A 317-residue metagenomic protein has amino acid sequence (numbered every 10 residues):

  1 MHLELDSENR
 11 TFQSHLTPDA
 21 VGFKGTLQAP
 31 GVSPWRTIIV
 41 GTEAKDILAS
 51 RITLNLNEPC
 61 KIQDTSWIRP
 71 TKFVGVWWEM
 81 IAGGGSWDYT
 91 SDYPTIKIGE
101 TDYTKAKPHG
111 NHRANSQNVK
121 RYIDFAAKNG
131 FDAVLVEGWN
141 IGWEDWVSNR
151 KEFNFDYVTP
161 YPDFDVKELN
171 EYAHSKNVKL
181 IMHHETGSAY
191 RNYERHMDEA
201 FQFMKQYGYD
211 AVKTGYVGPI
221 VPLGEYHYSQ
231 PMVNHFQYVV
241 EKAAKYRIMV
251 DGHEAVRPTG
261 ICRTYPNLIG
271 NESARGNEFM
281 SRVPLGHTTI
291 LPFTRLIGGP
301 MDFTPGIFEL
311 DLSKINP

Functional and structural regions predicted by a protein language model:
M1-Q63: N-terminal accessory beta-strand-rich subdomains and adjacent acidic, glycine-rich linkers that precede catalytic cores
P30-S33, I39, L56-G84, D92-D102: Feature activates predominantly on carbohydrate-active enzymes
A44-C60, S116, K120-L135: Carboxylate/His-rich catalytic cores and anion/metal-binding grooves
I47-R51, G83-D88, C262-R263, K314-I315: Short conserved micro-motifs at the rims of enzyme active sites and ligand-binding pockets
W77-N118, H183-H196: Active-site mouth loops of central-metabolism enzymes
A82-G84, G110-H112, I123, N129 (+3 more regions): Beta-propeller domains
A114, N118-A127, V166-H174, V178: Terminal accessory/anchoring regions of large secretory-pathway or extracellular enzymes
E137-P317: Aromatic- and carboxylate-enriched substrate-binding clefts and catalytic-loop regions of carbohydrate-active enzymes
